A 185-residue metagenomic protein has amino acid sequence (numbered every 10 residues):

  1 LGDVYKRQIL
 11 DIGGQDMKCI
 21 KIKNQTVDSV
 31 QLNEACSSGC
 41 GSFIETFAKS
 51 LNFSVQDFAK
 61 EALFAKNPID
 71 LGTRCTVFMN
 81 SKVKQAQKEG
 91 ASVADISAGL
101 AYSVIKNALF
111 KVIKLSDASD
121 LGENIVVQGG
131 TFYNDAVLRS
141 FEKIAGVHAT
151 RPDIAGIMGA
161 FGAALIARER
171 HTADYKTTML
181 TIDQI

Functional and structural regions predicted by a protein language model:
L1-Y5: Short, small-residue-biased leader/transition segments that mark boundaries at the very start of proteins
K6-K23: Gly/Thr-rich phosphate-binding beta-strand-loop-beta motif of the actin/hexokinase/Hsp70
K18, I166-I185: Acidic, glycine/GT-rich loop-and beta-edge segments that sit at the periphery of enzyme/chaperone cores
N24-N67, G156-G159, L165-E169: Glycine-rich phosphate-binding loop plus the immediately following alpha-helix
S54-Q85, Y175-Q184: Internal, active-site/partner-interface "lid" segment
S81-F110: Adenine-nucleotide phosphate-binding core of ATP-dependent small-molecule kinases
S103, S116-E142, A155-G159: Glycine-rich phosphate-binding loops at beta-strand->alpha-helix junctions
